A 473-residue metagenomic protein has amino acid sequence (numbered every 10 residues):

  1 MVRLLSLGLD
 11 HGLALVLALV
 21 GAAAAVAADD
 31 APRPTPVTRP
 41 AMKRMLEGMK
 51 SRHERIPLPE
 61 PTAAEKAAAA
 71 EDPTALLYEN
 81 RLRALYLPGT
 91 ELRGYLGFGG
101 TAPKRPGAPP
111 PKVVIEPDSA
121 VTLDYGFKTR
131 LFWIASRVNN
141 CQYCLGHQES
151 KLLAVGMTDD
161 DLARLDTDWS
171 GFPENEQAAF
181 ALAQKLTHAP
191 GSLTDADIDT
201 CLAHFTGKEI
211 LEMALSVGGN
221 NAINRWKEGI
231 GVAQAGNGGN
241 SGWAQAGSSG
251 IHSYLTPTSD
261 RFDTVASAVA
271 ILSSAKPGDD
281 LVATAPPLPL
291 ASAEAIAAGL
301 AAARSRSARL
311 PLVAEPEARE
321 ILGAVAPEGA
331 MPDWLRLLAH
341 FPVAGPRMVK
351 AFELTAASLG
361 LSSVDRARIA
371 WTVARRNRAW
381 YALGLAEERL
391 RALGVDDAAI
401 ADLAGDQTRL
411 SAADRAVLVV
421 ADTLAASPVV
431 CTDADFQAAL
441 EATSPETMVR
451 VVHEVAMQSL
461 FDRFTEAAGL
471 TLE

Functional and structural regions predicted by a protein language model:
M1-L13: Bacterial N-terminal signal peptides that target proteins for export
D10-A22: Bacterial N-terminal signal peptides
A27-F127, G236-D365, R391, E473: Secretory/endomembrane lumenal or extracellular ectodomains immediately following the signal peptide
Y125-V138, H204, L211-A214, A330-R336 (+2 more regions): Alpha-helical scaffold segments that form or flank carboxylate-/histidine-based iron centers
G126, L165-E174, L403-A412: Acidic/His metal-coordination segments adjacent to aromatic residues that form catalytic metal sites in metalloenzymes
L131-K151, G219-N220, N224, D365-L393 (+2 more regions): Short, thiol/selenol-centered motifs that function as redox-active sites or metal-ligating centers
E176-L215, G405, R409-H453: Acidic/histidine-rich alpha-helical segments that form the ligand environment of transition-metal centers
A222, I230-G247, I251-S253, L440 (+2 more regions): Acidic, carboxylate-rich catalytic segments that either coordinate divalent cations
